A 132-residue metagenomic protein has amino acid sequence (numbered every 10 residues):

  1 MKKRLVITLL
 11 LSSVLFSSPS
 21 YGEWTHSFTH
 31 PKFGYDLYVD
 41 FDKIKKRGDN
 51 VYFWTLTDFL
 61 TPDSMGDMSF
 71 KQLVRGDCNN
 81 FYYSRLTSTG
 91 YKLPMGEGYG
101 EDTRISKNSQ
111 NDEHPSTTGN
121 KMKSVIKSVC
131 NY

Functional and structural regions predicted by a protein language model:
M1-R4: Positively charged n-region of N-terminal signal peptides that target proteins for export
V6-L10: Sec-dependent N-terminal signal peptides
S12-P19: N-terminal signal peptide c-region/cleavage motif recognized by signal peptidases
P19-Q72, D77-Y132: N-terminal secretory-pathway/extracellular module detecting exported/lumenal segments and adjacent signal-anchor/first
